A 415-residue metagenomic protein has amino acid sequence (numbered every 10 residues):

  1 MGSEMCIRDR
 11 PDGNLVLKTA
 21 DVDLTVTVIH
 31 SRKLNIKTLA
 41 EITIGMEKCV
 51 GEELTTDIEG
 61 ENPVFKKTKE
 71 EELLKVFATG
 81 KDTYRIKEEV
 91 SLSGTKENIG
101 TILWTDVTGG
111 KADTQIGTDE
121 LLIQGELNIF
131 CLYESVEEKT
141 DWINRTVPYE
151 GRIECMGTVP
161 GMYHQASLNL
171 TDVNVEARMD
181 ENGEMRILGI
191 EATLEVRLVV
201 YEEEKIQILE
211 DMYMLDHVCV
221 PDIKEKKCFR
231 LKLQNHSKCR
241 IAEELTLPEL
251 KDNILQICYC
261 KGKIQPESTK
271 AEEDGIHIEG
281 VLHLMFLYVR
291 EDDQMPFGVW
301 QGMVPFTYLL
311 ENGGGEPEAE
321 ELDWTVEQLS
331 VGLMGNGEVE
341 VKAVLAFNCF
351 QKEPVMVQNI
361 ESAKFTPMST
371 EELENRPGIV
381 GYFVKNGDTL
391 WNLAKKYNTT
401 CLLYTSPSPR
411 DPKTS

Functional and structural regions predicted by a protein language model:
G2-D9, T405-P409: Conserved small/polar residues in nucleotide/adenosyl-binding loops
R8-S31, I153, G157-M185, T307-E338 (+1 more regions): Short beta-strand and beta-hairpin "edge-sheet" elements
L17-D23, K33, K48-I99, Y163-D172 (+1 more regions): Flexible, low-complexity coil/linker segments
D23-E61, N174-D211: Hydrophobic, ordered structural segments
V26-T38, T114-Q124, M179-A192, T269-G280 (+3 more regions): Short, low-complexity cationic-aromatic patches
L39-E47, E126-E134, E191-Y201, G280-L287 (+1 more regions): Extracellular/lumenal glycan-associated surfaces
E71-G125, F130, K226-V281, M285 (+2 more regions): Surface-exposed interaction/gating patches
M368-S406, S415: Primarily a LysM-type cell-wall glycan-binding module
